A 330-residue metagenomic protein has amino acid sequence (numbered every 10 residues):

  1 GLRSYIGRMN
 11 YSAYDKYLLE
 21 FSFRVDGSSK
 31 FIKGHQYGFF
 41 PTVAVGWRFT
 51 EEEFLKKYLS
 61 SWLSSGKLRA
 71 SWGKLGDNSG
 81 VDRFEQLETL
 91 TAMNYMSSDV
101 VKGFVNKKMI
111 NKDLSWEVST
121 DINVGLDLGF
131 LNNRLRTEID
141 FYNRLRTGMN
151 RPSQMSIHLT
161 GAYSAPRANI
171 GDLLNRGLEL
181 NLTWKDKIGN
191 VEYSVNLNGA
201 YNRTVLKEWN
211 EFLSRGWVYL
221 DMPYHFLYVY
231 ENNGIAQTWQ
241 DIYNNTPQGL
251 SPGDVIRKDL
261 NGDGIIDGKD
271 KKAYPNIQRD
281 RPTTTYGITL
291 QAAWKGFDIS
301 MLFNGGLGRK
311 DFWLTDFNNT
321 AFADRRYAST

Functional and structural regions predicted by a protein language model:
G1-V229, G287-K295, G305: Extracellular/periplasmic, surface-exposed regions of secreted and cell-surface proteins
S28-S29, R146-T147, G253, Q278 (+1 more regions): A short local loop/turn or secondary-structure capping micro-motif enriched for an aromatic residue
S61, R146, R203, Q291-T330: C-terminal beta-signal and adjacent terminal beta-strands/loops of Gram-negative outer-membrane beta-barrel proteins
G171, K187-D280, D311, N318-T330: Conserved small-residue
